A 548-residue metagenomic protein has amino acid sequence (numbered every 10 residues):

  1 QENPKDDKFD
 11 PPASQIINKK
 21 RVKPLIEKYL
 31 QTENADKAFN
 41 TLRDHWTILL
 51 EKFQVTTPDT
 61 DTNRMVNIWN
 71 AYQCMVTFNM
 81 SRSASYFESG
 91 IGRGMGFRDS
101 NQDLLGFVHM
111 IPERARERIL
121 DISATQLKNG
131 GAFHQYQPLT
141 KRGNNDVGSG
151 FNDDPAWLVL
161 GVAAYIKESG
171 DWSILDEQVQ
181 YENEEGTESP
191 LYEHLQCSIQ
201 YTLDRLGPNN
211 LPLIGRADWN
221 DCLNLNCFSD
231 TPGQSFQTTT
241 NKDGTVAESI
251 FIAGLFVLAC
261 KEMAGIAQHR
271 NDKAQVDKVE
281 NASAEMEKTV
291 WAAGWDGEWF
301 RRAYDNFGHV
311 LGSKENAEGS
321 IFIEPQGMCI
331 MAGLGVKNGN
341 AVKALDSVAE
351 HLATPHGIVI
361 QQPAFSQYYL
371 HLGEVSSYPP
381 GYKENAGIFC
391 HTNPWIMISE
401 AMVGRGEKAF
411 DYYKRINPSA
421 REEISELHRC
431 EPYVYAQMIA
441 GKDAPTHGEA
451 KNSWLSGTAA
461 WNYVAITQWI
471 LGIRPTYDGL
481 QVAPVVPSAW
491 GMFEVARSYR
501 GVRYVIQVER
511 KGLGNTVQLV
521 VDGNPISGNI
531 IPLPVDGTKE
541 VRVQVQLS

Functional and structural regions predicted by a protein language model:
Q1-G94, E185-Y192, Q196-I199, A267-K278 (+2 more regions): Acidic/polar, glycine-enriched structural segments that form the non-catalytic walls/loops of the carbohydrate-binding
N3-K5, M110-A115, T125-F133, Y165-S173 (+8 more regions): Secondary-structure transition/capping motifs at alpha-helix termini and the adjoining loop/turn into the next element
I17-Y29, M95-S100, L104-A115, I119-G215 (+5 more regions): Aromatic-rich carbohydrate-recognition surfaces in CAZymes
T47-T62, S100-S123, Q196-I199, L203 (+1 more regions): Carboxylate/His-rich catalytic cores and anion/metal-binding grooves
W69, D103, I122, S283 (+1 more regions): Conserved hydrophobic/aromatic pocket- or pore-lining residues that grip, position, or stack substrates in active sites
S85-G94, F133-D153, E182-S189, L211-T245 (+3 more regions): Carbohydrate-binding/catalytic loop surfaces
F133-Q135, L255-G373, K414, P418-H447: Catalytic cores of carbohydrate-active enzymes
E350-T354, S366, P379-N385, I398-S548: Non-catalytic C-terminal accessory modules of carbohydrate-active enzymes
